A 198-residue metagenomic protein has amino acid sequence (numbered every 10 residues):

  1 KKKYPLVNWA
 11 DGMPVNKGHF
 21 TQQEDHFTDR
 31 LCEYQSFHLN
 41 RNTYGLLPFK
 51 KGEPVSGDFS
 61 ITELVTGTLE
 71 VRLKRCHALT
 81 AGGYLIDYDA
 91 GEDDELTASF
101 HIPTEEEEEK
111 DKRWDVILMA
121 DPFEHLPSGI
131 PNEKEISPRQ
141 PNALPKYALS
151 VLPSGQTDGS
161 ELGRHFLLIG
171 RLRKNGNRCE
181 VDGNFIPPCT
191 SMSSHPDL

Functional and structural regions predicted by a protein language model:
K1-E133: Glycine-rich, compositionally biased intrinsically disordered regions
K134-L198: Mixed-charge (acidic/basic) macromolecular-recognition segments
